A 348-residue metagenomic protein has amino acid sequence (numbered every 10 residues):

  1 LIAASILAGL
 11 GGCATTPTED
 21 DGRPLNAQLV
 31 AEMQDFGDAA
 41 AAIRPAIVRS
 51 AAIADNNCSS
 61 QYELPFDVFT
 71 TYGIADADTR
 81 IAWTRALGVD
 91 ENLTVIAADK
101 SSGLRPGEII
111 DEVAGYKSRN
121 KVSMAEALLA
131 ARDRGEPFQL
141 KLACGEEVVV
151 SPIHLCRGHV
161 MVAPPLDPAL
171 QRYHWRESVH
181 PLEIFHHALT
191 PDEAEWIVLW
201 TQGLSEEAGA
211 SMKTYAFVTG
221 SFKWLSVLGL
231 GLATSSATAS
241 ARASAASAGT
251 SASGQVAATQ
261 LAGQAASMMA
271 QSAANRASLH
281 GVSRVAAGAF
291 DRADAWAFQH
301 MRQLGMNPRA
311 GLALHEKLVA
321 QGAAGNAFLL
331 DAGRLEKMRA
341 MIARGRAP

Functional and structural regions predicted by a protein language model:
G9-G12: C-terminal motif of bacterial Sec signal peptides marking the signal peptidase cleavage site
A14-T16: Bacterial signal peptide processing site
T18-G22, N26, V30-D67, E146 (+1 more regions): Short helix/loop segments within enzyme catalytic domains that coordinate or immediately flank catalytic cofactors
Q34-L93, S151-A169: PDZ/PDZ-like peptide-tail recognition elements
S101-V122: Conserved PDZ fold ligand-binding element
E126-P164: PDZ-domain C-terminal substructure recognizer with occasional recognition of PDZ-binding tails
H180-I197: Short pre-active-site segment immediately N-terminal to the catalytic Zn-binding motif
L189-D192, T201-T219, S236-A237: Catalytic Zn2+-binding segment of zinc metalloproteases
